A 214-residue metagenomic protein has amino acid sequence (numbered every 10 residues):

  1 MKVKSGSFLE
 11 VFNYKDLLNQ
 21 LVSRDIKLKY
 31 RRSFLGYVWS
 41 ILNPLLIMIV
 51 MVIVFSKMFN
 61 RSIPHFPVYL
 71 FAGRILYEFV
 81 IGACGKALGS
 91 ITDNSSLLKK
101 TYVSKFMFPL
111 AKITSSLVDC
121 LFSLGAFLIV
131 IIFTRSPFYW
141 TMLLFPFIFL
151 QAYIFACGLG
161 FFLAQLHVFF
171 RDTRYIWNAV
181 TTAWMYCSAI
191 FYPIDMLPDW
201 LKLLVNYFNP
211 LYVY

Functional and structural regions predicted by a protein language model:
M1-Y214: Hydrophobic transmembrane alpha-helices and immediately adjacent juxtamembrane helices of multi-pass inner-membrane
